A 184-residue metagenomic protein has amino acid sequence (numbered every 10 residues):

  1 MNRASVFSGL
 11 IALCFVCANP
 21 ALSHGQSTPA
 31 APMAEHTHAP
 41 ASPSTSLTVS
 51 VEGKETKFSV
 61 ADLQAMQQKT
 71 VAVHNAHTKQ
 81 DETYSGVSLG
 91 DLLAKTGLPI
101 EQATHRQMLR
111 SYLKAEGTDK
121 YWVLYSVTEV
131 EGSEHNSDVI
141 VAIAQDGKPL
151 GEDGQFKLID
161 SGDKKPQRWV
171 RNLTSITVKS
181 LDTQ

Functional and structural regions predicted by a protein language model:
M1-A4: Positively charged n-region of N-terminal signal peptides that target proteins for export
S8-N19: Bacterial N-terminal signal peptides
H24-Q184: N-terminal intrinsically disordered, low-complexity segments enriched in P/E/S/T
